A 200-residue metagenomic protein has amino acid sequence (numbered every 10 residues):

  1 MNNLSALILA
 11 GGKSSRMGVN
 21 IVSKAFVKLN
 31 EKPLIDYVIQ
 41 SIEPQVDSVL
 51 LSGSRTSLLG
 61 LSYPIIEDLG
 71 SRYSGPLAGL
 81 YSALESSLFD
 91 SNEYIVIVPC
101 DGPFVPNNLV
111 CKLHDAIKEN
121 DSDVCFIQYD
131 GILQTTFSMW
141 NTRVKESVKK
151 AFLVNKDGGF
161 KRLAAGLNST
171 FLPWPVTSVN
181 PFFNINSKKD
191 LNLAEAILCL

Functional and structural regions predicted by a protein language model:
N2-D157, A165-V179, K188-K189, E195-C199: Nucleotide and nucleotide-moiety/phosphate-recognizing core
F183: Dinucleotide-binding Rossmann-like beta1-alpha1 core, especially the glycine-rich loop that anchors the ADP
